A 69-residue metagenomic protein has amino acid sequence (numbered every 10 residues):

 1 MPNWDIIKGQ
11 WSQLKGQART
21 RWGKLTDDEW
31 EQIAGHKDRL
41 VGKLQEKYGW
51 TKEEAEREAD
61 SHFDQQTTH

Functional and structural regions predicted by a protein language model:
M1-H69: Intrinsically disordered, low-complexity, hydrophilic segments
